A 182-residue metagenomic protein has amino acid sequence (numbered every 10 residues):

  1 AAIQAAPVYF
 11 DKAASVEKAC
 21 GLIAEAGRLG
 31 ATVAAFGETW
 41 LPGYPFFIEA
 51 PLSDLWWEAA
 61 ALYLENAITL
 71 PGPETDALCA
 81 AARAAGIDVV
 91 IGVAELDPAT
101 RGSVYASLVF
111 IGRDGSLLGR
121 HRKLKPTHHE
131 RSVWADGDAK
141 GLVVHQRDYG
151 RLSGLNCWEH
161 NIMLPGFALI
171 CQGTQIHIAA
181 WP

Functional and structural regions predicted by a protein language model:
A1-A6: Short beta-strand segments enriched in small/hydrophobic residues
P7-F10, N161: Glycine-/small-residue-rich active-site loops that bind phosphorylated ligands and cofactors
F10, Y44, P126-H128: Conserved protein kinase catalytic core
K12, A24-R113: Cys-nucleophile CN-hydrolase/nitrilase-fold catalytic domain and related Cys-dependent amidase chemistry that acts on
A13-C20: Short amphipathic alpha-helical segment that frequently serves as the phosphate-/nucleotide-binding helix
L70, T75-D76, A80, L96-P182: Active-site catalytic loop in hydrolytic enzyme cores
